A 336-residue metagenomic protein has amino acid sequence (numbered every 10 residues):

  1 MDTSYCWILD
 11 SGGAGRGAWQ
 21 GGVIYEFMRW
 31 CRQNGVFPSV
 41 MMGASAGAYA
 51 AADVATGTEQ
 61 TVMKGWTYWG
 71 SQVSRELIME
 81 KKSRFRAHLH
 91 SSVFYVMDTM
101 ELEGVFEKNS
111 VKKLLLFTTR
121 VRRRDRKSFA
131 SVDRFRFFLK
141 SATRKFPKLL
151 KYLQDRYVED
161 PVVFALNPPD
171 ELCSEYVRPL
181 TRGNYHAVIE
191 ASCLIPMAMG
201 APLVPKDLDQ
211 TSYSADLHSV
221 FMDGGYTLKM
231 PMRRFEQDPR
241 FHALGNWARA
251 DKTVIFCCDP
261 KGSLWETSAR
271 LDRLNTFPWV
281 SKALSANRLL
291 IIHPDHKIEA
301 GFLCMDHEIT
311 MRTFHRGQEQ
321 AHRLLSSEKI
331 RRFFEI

Functional and structural regions predicted by a protein language model:
M1-M41, A52-I336: Patatin-like phospholipase
G43, G47: Gly/Ala-rich beta-loop-alpha elbow adjacent to hydrolase catalytic centers
